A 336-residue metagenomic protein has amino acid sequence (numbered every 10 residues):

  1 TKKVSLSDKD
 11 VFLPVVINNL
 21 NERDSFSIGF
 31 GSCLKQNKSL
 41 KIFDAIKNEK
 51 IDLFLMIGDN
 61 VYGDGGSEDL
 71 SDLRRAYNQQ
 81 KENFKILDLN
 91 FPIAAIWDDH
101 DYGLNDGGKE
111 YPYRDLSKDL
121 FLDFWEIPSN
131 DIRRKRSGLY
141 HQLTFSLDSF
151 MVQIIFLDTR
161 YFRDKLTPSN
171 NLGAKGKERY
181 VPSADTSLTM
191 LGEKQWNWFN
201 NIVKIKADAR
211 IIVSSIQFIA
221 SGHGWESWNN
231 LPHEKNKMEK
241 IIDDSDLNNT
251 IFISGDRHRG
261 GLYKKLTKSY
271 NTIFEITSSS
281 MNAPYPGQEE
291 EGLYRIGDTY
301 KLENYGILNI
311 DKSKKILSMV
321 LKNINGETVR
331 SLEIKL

Functional and structural regions predicted by a protein language model:
K2-L336: Metal-dependent phosphoester/phosphodiester hydrolase catalytic core
